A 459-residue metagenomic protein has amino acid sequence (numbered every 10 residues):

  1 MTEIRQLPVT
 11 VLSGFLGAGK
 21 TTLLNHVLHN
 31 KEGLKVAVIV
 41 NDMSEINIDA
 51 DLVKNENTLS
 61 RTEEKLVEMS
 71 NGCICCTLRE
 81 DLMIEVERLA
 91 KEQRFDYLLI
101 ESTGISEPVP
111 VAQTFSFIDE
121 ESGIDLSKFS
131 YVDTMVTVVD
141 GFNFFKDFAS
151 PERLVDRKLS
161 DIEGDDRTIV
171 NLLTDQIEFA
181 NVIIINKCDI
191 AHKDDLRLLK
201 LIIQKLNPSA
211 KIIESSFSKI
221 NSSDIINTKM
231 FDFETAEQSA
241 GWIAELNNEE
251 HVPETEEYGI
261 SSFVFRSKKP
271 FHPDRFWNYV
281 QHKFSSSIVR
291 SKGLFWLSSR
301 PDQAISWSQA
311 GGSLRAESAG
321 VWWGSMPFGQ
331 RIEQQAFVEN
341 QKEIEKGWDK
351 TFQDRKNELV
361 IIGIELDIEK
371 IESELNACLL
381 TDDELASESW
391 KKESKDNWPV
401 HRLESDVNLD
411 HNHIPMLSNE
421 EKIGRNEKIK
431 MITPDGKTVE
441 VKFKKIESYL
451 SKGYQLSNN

Functional and structural regions predicted by a protein language model:
T2, F144, R153-Q353, N357 (+3 more regions): C-terminal accessory "lid"/substrate-recognition subdomains
T2-N171: Nucleotide-state-sensitive switch-loop elements of NTP-binding domains
L7, I260, N426: Short coil/loop residues immediately preceding or within conserved phosphate-binding loops of NTP-utilizing enzyme
R300, P434-G436: Glycine-centered tight beta-turn/hairpin loop motif at sheet-sheet or coil-to-beta transitions
I364-I368, F443-K444: Helix N-cap motif at beta-to-alpha junctions
E427-P434: A short beta-strand micro-motif
K442-S457: A short, charged, amphipathic alpha-helix used as a generic interaction element across diverse proteins
